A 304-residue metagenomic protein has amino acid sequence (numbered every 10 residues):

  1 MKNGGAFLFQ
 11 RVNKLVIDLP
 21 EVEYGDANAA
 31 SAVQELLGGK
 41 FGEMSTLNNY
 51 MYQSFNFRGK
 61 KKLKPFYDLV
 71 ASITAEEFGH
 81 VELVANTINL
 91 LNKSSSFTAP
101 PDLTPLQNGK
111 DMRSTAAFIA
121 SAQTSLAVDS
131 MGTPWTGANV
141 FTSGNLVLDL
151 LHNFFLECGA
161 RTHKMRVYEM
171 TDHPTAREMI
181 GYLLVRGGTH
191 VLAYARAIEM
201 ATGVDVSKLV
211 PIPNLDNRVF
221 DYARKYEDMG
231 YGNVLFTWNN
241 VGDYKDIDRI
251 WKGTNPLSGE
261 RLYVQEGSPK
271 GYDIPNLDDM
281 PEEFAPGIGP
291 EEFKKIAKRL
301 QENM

Functional and structural regions predicted by a protein language model:
M1-F7: Short, Lys/Arg-enriched N-terminal segments with co-localized hydrophobic residues within the first ~10-30 amino acids
F7-M304: Non-heme di-metal
